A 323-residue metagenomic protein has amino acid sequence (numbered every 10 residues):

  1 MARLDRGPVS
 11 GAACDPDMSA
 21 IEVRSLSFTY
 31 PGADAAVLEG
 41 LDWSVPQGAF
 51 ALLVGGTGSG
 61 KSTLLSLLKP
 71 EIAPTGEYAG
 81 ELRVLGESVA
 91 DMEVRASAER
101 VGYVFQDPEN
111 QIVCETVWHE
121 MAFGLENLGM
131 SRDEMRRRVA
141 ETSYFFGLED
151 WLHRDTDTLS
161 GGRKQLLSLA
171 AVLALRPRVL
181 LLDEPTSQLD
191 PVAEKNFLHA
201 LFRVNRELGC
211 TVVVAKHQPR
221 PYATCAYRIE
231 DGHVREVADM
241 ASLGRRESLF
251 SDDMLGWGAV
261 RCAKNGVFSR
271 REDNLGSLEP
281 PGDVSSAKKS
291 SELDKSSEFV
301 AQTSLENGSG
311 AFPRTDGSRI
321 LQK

Functional and structural regions predicted by a protein language model:
D17-V23, F28-G40, I72-T75, D91-E93 (+1 more regions): A short, flexible loop at the N-terminus of ABC-type nucleotide-binding domains that lies
K69: Helix-to-loop junction immediately C-terminal to a conserved catalytic motif
E77-S88, S97: Conserved ABC transporter NBD signature motif
D133-W151: Conserved ABC ATPase "signature" region
D155-L159, R163: Conserved ABC ATPase signature
R176: Conserved catalytic motifs of ABC-family nucleotide-binding domains
L180-D183: Catalytic Walker B motif of ABC-type/P-loop ATPase nucleotide-binding domains
